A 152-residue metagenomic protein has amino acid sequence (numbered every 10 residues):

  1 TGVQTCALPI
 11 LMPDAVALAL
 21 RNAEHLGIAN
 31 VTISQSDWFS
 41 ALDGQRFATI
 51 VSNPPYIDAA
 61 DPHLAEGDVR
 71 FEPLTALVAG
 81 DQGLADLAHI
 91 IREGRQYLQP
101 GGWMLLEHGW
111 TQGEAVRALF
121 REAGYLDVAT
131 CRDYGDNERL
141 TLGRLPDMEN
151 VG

Functional and structural regions predicted by a protein language model:
T1-L8: Short, small-residue-biased leader/transition segments that mark boundaries at the very start of proteins
P9-V151: S-adenosylmethionine
